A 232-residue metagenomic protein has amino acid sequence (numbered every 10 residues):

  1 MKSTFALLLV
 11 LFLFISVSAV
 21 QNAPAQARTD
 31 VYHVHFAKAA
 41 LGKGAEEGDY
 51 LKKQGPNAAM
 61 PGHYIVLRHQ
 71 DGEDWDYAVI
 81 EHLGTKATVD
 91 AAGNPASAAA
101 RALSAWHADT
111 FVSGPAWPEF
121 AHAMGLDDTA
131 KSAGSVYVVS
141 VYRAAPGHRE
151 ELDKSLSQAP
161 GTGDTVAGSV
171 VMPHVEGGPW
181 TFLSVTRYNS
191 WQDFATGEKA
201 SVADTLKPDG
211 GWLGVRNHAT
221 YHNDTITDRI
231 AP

Functional and structural regions predicted by a protein language model:
M1-K2: N-terminal secretory signal peptides that target proteins for export/translocation
A6-S18: Bacterial N-terminal signal peptides
Q21-P232: Short S/T/G/P-rich N-terminal loop/turn motif that feeds into the first structured element of a domain
